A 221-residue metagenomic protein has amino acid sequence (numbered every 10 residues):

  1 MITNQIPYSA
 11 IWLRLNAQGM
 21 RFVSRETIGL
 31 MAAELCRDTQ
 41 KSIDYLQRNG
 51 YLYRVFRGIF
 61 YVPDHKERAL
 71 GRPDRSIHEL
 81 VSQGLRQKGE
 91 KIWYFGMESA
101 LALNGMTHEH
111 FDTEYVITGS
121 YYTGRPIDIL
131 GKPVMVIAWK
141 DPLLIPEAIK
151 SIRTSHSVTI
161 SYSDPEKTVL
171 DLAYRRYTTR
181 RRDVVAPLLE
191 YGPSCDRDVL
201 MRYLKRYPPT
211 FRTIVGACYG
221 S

Functional and structural regions predicted by a protein language model:
I2-G89: Short beta-edge/loop segments at beta->alpha junctions of small alpha/beta modules that act as binding/recognition
Y8, D74, H78, Y94-M97 (+3 more regions): Alpha-helix initiation and N-capping motif
R21, W93, Y162: Residues that recognize and position ribonucleotide moieties
R25, R54-K66, G71-L143: Short gly/ser-rich loop at a beta-strand->alpha-helix junction or flexible surface loop bordering the NTP-binding
A33, Q47, G105, Y174-T178: Hydrophobic/aromatic-lined pockets within catalytic cores
E34-D38, T107, T210: Short coil/loop linkers at secondary-structure junctions
R48-N49, A102-L103, R206: Residues at alpha-helix termini
I145-S221: Hydrophobic alpha-helical interaction segments
